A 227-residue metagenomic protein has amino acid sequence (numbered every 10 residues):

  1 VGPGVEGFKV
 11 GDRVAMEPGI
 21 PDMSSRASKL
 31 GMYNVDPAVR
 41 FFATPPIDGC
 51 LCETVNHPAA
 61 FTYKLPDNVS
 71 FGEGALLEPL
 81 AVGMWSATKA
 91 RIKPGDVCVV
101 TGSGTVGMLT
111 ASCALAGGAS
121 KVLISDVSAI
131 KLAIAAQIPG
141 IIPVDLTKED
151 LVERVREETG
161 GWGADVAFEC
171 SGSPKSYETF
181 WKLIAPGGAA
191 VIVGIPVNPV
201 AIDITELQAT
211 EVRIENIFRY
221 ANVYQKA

Functional and structural regions predicted by a protein language model:
V1-R26, P66-N68: Glycine-rich beta-strand-centered segment in the early N-terminal region that forms part of a ligand/cofactor-binding
G7-V10, P94, P186: Short, flexible surface segments
D22-T101: NAD(P)H dinucleotide-binding glycine-rich loop of Rossmann-like/cofactor-binding domains, especially the beta1-alpha1
V69-K148: Mid-domain Rossmann-like dinucleotide-binding core that forms the NAD(H)/NADP(H) cofactor-binding site
A90-I92, A133, Q137-R213: Glycine-rich cofactor phosphate-binding loops and adjacent beta1-alpha1 units of small-molecule cofactor enzyme domains
V127-I130, P196, Y220: Residues in the short beta-alpha loop(s) of Rossmann-like NAD(P)-binding domains
I192, T210-A227: Adenosine-phosphate binding glycine-rich loop
